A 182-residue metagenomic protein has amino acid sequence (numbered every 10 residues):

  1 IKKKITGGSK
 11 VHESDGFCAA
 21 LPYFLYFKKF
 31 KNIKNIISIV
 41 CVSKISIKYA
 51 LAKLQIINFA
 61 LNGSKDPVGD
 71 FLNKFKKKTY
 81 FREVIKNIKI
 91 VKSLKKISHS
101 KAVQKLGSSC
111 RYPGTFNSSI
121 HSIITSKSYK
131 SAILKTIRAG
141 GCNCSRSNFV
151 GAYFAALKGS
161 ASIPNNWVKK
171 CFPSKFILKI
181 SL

Functional and structural regions predicted by a protein language model:
I1-S126, A132-A139, Y153: Amphipathic alpha-helical interface segments
K130-I133, P164-N166: Extended hydrophobic-aromatic, low-complexity segments
T136, S147, C171: Active-site proximal loops enriched in glycine and acidic residues that flank catalytic Cys/His/Asp and coordinate
S147-K158: Short, small-residue alpha-helix embedded
A156-L182: Conserved glycine-rich phosphate/nucleotide-binding loop and adjacent Mg2+-coordinating catalytic segment
